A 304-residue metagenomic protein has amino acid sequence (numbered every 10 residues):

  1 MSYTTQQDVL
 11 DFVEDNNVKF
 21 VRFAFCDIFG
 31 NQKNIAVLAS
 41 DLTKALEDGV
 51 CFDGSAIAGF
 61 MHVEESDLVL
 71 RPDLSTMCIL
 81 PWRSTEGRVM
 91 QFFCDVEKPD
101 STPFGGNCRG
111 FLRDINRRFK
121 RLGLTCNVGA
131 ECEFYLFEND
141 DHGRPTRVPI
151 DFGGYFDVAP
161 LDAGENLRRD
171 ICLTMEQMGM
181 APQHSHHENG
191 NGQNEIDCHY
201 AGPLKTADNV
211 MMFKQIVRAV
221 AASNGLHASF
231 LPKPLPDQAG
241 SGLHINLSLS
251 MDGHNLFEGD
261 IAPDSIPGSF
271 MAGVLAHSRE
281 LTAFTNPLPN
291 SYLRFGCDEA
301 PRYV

Functional and structural regions predicted by a protein language model:
M1-V304: Glycine-rich, acidic/polar active-site loops that bind/position phosphate-bearing ligands
